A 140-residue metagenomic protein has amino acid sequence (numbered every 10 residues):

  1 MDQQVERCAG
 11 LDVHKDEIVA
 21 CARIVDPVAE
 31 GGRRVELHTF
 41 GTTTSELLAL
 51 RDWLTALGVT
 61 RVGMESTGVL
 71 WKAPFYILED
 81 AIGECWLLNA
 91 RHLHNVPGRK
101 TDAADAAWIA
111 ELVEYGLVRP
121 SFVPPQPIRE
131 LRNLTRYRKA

Functional and structural regions predicted by a protein language model:
M1-A140: Phosphate- and other anionic-substrate recognition elements at nucleic-acid/protein interfaces
